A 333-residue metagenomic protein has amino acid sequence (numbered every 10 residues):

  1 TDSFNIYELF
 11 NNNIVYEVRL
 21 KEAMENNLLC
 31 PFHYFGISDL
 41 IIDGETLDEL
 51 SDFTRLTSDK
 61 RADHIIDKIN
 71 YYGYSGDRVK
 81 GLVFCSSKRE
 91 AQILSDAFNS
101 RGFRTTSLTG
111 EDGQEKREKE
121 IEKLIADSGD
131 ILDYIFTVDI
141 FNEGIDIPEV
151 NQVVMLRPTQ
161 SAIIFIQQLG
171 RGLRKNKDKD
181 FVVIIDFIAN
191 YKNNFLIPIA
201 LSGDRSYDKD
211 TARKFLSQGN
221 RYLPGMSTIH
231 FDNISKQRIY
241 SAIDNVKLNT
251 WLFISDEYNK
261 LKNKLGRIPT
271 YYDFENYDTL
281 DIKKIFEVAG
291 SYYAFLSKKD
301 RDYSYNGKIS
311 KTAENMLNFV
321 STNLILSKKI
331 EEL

Functional and structural regions predicted by a protein language model:
T1-F35: Post-DEXD/H (motif II) to motif III coupling segment of the RecA-like Helicase ATP-binding lobe
N11-N13, L29-F32, R101-R104, P148-Q152 (+2 more regions): Short glycine-/polar-rich loops that comprise or flank the Walker A/P-loop and associated switch/sensor motifs
K21-D63: Inter-lobe coupling/hinge segments of SF2-like helicase ATPases
N27, I135-V153, L169-R174: SF2 helicase motor core recognition
F53-R101: Conserved strand-helix element at the start of the C-terminal RecA-like helicase core
S75-G76, S87, I197, L201-E331: Long, largely alpha-helical accessory region at the distal end of helicase-like NTP-driven motors
L82, A91-D96, G102-N142: Conserved helicase ATPase core of P-loop NTP-dependent helicases/translocases
A162-Q167, R171-R205: Conserved segment of the helicase C-terminal RecA-like domain
